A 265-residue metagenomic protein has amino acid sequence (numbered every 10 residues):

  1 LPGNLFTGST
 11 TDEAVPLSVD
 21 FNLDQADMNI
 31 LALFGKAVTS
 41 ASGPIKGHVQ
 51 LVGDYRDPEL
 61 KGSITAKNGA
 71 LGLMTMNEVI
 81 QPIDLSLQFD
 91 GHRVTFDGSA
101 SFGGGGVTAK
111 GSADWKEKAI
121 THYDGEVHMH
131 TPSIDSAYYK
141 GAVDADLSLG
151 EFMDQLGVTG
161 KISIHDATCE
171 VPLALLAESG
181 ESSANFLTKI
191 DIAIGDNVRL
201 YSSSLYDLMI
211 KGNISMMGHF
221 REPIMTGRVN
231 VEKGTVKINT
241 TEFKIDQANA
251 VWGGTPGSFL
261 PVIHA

Functional and structural regions predicted by a protein language model:
P2-T10, S42-G47, A66-L71, E78-A265: Strand-loop-strand
S18-D20: Structured alpha-helical
L31-G35: Short acidic, glycine/proline-rich loop/turn micro-motifs
